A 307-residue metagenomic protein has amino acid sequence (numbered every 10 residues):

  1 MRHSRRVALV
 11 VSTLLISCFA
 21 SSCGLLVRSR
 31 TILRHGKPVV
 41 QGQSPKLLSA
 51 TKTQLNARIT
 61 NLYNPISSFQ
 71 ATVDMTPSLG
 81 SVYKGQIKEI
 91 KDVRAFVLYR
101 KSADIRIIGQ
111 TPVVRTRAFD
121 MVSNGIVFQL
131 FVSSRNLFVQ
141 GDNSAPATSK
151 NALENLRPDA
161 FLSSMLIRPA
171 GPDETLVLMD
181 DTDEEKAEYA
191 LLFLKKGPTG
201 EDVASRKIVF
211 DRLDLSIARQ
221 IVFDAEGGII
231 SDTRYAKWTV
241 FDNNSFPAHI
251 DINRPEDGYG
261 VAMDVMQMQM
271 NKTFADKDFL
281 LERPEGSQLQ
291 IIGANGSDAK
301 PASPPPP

Functional and structural regions predicted by a protein language model:
M1-S21: Sec-dependent bacterial lipoprotein signal peptides
C23-D92, A294-P307: N-terminal leader/targeting segments and the immediate start of mature chains
G24-L25, L33, L176-G293: Gly/Pro-enriched, hydrophobic low-complexity segments that function as extracytoplasmic propeptides/linkers
L25-R28, K101-A160: An acidic-aromatic
A50-T53, V132-R206, R283: Flexible, processing/modification-adjacent segments and terminal tails in exported/periplasmic/extracellular proteins
A57-I59, R94-Y99, M121, T233-V240: Extended lipid/amphipathic-ligand handling interfaces
I59, A71, I107-I108, F128 (+2 more regions): Buried hydrophobic packing residues in well-ordered domains
M75-F119: Post-signal peptide N-terminal segment of secreted/secretory-pathway proteins
